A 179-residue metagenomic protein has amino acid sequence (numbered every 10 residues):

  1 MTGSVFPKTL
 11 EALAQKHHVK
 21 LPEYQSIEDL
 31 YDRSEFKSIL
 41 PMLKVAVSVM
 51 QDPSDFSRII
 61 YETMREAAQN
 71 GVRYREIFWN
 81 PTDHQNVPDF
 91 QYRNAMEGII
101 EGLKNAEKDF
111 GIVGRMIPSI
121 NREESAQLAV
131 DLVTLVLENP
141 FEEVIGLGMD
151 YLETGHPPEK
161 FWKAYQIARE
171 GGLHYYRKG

Functional and structural regions predicted by a protein language model:
M1-L173: Metal-cofactor-binding active-site regions of metalloenzymes
Y176-K178: Generic beta-strand/beta-sheet core signal
